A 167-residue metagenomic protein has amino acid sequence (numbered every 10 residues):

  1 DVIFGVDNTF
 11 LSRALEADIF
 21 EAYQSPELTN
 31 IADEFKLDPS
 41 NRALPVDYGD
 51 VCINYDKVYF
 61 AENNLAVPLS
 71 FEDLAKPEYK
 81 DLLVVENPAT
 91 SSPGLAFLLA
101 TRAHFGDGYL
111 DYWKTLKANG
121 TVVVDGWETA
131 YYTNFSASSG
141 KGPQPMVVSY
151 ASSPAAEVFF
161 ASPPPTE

Functional and structural regions predicted by a protein language model:
D1-I19, N30-P39, Y132-S138, P154-S162: Pocket-flanking alpha-helical
D1-I3, E21-V58, E72, D81-P88: A structural signal for short loop-to-beta-strand junctions that line the ligand-binding cleft of periplasmic/secreted
V2-V6, P45, L65-A66, E86-P93 (+2 more regions): Extracytoplasmic/periplasmic, Sec-exported soluble proteins
D7-I19, K36-A66, G94-F105: Periplasmic solute-binding protein
N8, P88, S149-S152: Short, well-ordered beta-to-alpha junction loops that form the rim of enzyme active sites and present histidine/acidic
E16, K76, A118: Phosphate-coordinating loops and pocket residues in cytosolic domains that bind phosphorylated ligands
E72-A96, A100-H104: Short loop->beta-strand "edge-of-pocket" segments that line small-molecule binding or catalytic clefts across diverse
P93, L99-E167: Ligand-binding pocket segment of bilobal, Venus flytrap-like solute-binding proteins
